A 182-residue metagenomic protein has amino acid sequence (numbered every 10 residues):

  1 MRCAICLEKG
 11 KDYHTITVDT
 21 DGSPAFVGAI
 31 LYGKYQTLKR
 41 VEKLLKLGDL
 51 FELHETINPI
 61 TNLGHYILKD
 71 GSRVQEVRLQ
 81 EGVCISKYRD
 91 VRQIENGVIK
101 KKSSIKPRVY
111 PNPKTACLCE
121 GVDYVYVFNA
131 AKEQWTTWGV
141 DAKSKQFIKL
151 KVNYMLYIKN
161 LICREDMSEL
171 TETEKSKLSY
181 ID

Functional and structural regions predicted by a protein language model:
M1-G28: Short, extreme N-terminal segment that most often corresponds to the first beta-strand
D19-D49: Intrinsic-disorder/low-complexity signal
L38-D182: Low-complexity intrinsically disordered segments
